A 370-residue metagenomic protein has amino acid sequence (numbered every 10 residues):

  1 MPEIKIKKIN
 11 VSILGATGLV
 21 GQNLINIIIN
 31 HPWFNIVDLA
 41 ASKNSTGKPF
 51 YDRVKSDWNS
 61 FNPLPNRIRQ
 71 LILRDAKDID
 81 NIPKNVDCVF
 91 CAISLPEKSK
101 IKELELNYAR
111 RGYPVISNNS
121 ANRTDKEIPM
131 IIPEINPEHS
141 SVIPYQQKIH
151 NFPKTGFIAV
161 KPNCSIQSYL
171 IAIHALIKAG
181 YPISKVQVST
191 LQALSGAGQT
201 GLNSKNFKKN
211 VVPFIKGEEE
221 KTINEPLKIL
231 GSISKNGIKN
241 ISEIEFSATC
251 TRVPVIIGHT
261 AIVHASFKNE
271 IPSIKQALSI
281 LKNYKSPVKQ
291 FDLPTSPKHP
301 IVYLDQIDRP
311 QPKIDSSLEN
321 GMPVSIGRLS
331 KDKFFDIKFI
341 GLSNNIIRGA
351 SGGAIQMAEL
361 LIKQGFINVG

Functional and structural regions predicted by a protein language model:
P2-V211, E245, L318, V324-S325 (+3 more regions): N-terminal Rossmann-like NAD(P) cofactor-binding subdomain of oxidoreductases, focused on the glycine-rich
P182, G196-G370: Charged docking surfaces used in two-component/phosphorelay signaling
